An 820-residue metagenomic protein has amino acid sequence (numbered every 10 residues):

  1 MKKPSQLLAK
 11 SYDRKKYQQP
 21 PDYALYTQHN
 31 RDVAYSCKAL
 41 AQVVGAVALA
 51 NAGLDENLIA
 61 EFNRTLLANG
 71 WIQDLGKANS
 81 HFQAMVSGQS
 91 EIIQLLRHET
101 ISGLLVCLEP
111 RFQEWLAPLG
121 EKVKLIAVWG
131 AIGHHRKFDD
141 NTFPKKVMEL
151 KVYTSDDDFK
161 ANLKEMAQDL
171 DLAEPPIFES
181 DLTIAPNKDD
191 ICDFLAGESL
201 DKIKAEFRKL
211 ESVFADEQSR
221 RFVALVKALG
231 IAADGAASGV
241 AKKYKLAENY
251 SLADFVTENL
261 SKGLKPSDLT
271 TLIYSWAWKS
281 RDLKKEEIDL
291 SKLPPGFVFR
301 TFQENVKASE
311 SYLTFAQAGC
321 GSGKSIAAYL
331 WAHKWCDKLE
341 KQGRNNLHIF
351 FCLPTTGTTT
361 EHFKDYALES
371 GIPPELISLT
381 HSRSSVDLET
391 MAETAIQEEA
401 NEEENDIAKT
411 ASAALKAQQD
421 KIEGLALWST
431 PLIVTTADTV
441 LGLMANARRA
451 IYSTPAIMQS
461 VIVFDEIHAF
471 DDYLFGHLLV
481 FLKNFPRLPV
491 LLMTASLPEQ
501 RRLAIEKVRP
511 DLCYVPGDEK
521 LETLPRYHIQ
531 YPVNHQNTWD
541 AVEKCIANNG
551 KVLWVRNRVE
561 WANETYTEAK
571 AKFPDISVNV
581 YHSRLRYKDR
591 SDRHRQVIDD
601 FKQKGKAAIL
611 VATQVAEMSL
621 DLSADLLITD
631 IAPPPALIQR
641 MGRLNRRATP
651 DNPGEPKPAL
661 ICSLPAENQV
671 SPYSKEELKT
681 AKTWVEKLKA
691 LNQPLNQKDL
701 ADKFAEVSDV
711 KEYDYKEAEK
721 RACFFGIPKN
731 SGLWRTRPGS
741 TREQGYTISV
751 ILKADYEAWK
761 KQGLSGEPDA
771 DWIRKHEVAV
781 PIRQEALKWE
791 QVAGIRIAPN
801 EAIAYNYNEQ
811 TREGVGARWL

Functional and structural regions predicted by a protein language model:
K2, L8-A9, A624, I638-M641 (+1 more regions): C-terminal accessory region of SF2 helicases/translocases
K2-L272: Accessory nucleic-acid engagement/destabilization modules that flank
I93-R97, S583-Y587, S591, K606-E655 (+1 more regions): Conserved RecA-like helicase motor core of SF1/SF2 enzymes
E310-A332: Walker A/P-loop
N346-S370, L379-S385, L497-R501: Conserved Walker A/P-loop ATP-binding site and its immediately adjacent core in helicase/helicase-like ATPase domains
H348-H362, C545-K570, V580: Conserved strand-helix element at the start of the C-terminal RecA-like helicase core
I451-F464, H468-E519: Post-DEXD/H (motif II) to motif III coupling segment of the RecA-like Helicase ATP-binding lobe
P498-N548: Interdomain hinge/linker at the junction between the two RecA-like core domains of SF2 helicases
